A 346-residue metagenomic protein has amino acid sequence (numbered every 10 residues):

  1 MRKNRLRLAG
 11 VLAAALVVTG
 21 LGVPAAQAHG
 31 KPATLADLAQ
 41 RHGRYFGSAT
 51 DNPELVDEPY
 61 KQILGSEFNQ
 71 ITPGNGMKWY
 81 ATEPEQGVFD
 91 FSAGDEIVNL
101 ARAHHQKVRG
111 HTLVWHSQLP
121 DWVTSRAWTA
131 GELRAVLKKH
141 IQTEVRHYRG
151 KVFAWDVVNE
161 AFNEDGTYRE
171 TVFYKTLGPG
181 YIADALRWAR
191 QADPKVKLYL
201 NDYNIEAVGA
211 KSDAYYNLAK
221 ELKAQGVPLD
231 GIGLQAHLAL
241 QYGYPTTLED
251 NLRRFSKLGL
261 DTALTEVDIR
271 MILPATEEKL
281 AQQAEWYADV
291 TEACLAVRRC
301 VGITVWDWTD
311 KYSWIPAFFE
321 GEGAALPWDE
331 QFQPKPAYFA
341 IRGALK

Functional and structural regions predicted by a protein language model:
M1-A28: Secretory targeting and sorting signals
H29-G74: Boundary/entry segment of secreted carbohydrate-active catalytic domains
L35, S66-P84, S92-I205, R270: Substrate-binding cleft and catalytic face of glycoside hydrolase catalytic domains, especially the flexible beta-alpha
F46-T50, N69-P73, V108-T112, F153-V157 (+4 more regions): Hydrophobic faces of well-ordered beta-strands that scaffold small-molecule active sites in alpha/beta enzyme cores
A49-P59, W79-S92, F162-T167, I205-A214 (+2 more regions): Acidic-and-aromatic substrate-binding clefts and catalytic sites of carbohydrate-active enzymes
D51-E67, A135-E144, A210-L222, A284-T291: Short, acidic/polar
I97-K107, K175-L198, A210-A275, A288-C300: Glycoside hydrolase catalytic-domain groove-lining segments
T112, K197-I205, A236-A239, F255-Y287 (+2 more regions): Active-site clefts of carbohydrate-active enzymes
